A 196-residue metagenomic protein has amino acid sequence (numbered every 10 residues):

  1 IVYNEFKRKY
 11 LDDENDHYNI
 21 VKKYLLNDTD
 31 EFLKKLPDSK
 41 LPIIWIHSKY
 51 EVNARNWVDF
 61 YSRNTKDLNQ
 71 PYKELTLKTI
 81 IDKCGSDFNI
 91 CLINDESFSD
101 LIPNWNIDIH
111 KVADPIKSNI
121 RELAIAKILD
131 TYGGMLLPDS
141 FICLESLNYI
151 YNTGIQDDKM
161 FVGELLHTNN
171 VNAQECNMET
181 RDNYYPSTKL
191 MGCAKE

Functional and structural regions predicted by a protein language model:
V2-W105: N-terminal anchoring/stem segment of glycosyltransferases
H47-Y50, L165-L166, A194: Structured loops at beta-to-helix junctions and adjacent beta-edge loops in soluble globular domains
C91, F161-V162, G192: Structural recognition of the beta-strand scaffold that forms the well-ordered cores of secreted hydrolase catalytic
L101, W105, Q156-D157, C176-N177: Terminal, low-complexity, charged helical segments
N106-S118: Conserved interaction-surface patches within small, structured recognition/assembly domains
S118-N170, Y184-P186: GT-A fold catalytic core of metal-dependent nucleotide-sugar glycosyltransferases, centered on the diacidic
M178-E196: Active-site-adjacent helix/loop patches that line small-molecule binding or acyl-intermediate pockets
